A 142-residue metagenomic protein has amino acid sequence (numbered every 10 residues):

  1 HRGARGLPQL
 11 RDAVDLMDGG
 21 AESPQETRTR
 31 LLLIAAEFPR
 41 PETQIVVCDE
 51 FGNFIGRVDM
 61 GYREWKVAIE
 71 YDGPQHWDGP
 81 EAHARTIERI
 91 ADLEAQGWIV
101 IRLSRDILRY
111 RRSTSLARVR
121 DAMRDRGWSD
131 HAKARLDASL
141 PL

Functional and structural regions predicted by a protein language model:
H1-L142: Surface segments flanking catalytic/ligand-binding clefts of nucleic-acid enzymes
